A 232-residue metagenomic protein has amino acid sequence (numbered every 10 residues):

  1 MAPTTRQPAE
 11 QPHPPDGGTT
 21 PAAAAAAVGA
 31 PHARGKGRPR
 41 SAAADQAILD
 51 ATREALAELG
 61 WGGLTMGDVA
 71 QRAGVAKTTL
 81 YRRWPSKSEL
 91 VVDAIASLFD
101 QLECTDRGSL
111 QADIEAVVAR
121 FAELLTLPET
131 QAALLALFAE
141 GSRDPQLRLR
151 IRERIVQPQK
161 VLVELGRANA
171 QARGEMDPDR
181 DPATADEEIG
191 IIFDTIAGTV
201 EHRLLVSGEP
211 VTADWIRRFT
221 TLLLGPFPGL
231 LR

Functional and structural regions predicted by a protein language model:
M1-H32, E164-A168, A172, H202-R232: C-terminal peripheral helix-coil segments that are non-catalytic and often amphipathic
M1-R72, E89: Basic, helix-initiating cap at the start of DNA-binding domains
I48, G63, S86-V91, Q101-L102 (+1 more regions): Short amphipathic alpha-helical segment with a characteristic S/N-K-E followed by hydrophobic residues
G74-W84: Short hydrophobic/aromatic patch on the recognition helix
R83-W84, I151, I155, E201-H202: Tryptophan-centric aromatic hotspots in well-structured domains and transmembrane helices
E89, A94-I95, T126-E153: Amphipathic alpha-helical segments used for helix-helix packing
L102-Q131, A185: Hydrophobic alpha-helical connector segments
A132, P145-R173: Amphipathic alpha-helical packing segments from all-alpha helical-bundle domains
